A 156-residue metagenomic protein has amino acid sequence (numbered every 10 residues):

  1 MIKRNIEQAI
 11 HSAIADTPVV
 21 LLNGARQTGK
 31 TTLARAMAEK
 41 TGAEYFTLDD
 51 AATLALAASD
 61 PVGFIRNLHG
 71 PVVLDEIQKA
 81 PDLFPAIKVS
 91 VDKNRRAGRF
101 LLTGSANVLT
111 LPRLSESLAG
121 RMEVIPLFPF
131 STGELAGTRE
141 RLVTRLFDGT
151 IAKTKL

Functional and structural regions predicted by a protein language model:
M1-I14: Pre-Walker A adenine-sensing motif
L22: Hydrophobic anchor at the beta1->P-loop junction of P-loop NTPases
A25: P-loop (Walker A) phosphate-binding loop of NTP-binding proteins
K30: Conserved lysine of the Walker
L33, M37: Hydrophobic positions on the alpha1 helix immediately C-terminal to the Walker A/P-loop
A43-P71: Short glycine-rich substrate-engagement loop in P-loop NTPases that contacts/grips substrate
F84-V108, P112-S117: Conserved catalytic/switch belt of AAA+ P-loop NTPases
P112-L156: Interdomain motor-coupling "hinge/lid" segment immediately C-terminal to the ATP-binding subdomain of NTP-driven enzymes
